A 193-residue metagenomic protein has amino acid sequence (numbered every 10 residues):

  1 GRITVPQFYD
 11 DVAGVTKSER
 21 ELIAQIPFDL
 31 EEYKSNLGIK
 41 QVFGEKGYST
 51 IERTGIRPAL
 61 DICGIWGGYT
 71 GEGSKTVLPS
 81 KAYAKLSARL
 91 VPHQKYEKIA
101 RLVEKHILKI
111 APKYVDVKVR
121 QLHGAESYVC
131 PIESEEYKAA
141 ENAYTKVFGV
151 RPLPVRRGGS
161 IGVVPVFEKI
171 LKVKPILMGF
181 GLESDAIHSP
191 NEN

Functional and structural regions predicted by a protein language model:
G1-G67, Q94-Y114: Acidic-enriched catalytic cores of C-N bond-cleaving enzymes acting on peptides and small amides
S18-Q25, S127-E136, P165-I170: Short glycine/threonine-rich loop-to-helix capping motif typified by GTGT followed within a few residues by an Asp-Pro
I56, S74-A82, V147-N193: Zn-dependent metallopeptidase/amidohydrolase metal-coordination segment
D61-G64, K85-S87, K118, P154 (+1 more regions): Structured core elements
G67-T70, R89-H93, G124, G159-S160 (+1 more regions): Short, glycine-/Ser/Thr-/acidic-enriched flexible segments
T76-L102: C-terminal catalytic subdomain
A88-V91, V117-E133, R157: A short beta-alpha structural unit
L102-K113, E135, A139-V147, V166 (+1 more regions): Generic non-transmembrane alpha-helical segments
